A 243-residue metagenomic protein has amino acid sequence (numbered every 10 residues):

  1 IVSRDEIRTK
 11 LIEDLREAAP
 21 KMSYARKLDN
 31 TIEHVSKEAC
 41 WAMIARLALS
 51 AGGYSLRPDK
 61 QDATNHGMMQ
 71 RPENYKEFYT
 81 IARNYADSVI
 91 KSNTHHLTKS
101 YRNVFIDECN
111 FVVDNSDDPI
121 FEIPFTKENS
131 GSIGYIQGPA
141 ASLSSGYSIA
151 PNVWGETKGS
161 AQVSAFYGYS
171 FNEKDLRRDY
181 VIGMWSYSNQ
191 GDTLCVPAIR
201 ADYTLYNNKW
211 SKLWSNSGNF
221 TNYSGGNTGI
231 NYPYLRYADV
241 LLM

Functional and structural regions predicted by a protein language model:
I1-V35, A48-N74, N216-L235, M243: Aromatic-anchored glycine-rich loop motif in surface-exposed flexible loops
R8, R16, H34-A198: An aromatic- and glycine-enriched ligand-binding surface/loop that stacks and positions planar moieties
Y167-Y237: Flexible, polar/acidic helix-loop-strand segments at domain edges
